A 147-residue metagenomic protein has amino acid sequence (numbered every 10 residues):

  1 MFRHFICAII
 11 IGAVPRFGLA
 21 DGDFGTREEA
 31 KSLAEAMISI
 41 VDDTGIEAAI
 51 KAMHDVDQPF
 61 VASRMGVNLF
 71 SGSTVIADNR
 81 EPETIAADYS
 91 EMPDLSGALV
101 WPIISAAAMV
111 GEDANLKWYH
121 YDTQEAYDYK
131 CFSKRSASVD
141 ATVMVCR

Functional and structural regions predicted by a protein language model:
M1-I6: Bacterial N-terminal signal peptides that target proteins for export
C7-G12: Classic N-terminal secretory signal peptides
G18-G22: Boundary at the C-terminal end of the N-terminal hydrophobic targeting segment
F24-K51: Extracellular/periplasmic ligand-binding regions of membrane signal-transduction receptors
A34, Y129-R147: Short, hydrophobic beta-strand elements of compact beta-sandwich sensory domains
H54-P59, S96-A137: Membrane-proximal, non-catalytic sensory/regulatory domains of signal-transducing membrane proteins
D57-G111: Extracytoplasmic ligand-binding sensor domains of the Cache superfamily
